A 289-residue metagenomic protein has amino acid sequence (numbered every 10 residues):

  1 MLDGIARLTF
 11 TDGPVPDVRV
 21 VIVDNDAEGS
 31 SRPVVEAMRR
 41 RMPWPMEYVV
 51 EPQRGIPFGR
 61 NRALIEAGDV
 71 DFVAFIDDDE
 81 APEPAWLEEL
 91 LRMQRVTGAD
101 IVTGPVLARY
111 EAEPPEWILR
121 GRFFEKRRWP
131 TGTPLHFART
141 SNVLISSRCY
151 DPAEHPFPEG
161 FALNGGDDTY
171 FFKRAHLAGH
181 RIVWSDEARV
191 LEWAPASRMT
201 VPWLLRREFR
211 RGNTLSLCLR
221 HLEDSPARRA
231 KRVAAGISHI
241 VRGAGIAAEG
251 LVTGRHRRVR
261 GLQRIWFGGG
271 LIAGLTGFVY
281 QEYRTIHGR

Functional and structural regions predicted by a protein language model:
I5-V49: Acidic donor-binding segment of Leloir-type glycosyltransferases
E51-G68: Glycine-rich, basic loop-to-helix element that forms the pyrophosphate-binding segment of sugar-nucleotide handling
V73: Short aromatic/hydrophobic "clamp" motif used to bind/position activated sugar donors
A85-E116: Conserved donor NDP-sugar-binding/catalytic core segment of glycosyltransferases
G104-P105, L119-H136: Short, flexible, basic/aromatic active-site loop/helix in glycosyltransferases
A138, A162-K173: Acidic donor-binding loop at a coil-to-helix junction in glycosyltransferase catalytic cores that engages
A162, H180-R181, S185-P202, T214: Active-site donor/metal-binding and catalytic loop motifs of nucleotide-sugar-dependent glycosylation enzymes
R206-R210, D224-R289: Non-catalytic, C-terminal membrane-associated alpha-helical segments of glycosyltransferases
